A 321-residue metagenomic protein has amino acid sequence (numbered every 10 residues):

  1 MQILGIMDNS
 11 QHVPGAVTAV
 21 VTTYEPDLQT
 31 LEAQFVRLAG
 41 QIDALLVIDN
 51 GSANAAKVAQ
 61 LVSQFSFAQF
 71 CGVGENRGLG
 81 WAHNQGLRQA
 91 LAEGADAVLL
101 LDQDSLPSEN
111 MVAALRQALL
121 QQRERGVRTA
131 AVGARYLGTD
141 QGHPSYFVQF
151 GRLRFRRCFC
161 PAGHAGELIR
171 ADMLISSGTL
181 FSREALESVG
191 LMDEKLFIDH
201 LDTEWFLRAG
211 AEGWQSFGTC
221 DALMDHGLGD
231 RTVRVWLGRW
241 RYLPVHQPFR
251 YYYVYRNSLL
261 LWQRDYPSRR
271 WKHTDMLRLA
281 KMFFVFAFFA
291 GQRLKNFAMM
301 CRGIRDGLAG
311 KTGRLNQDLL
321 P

Functional and structural regions predicted by a protein language model:
V21-G40: Short, well-formed alpha-helical segments that are part of the catalytic scaffolds of diverse glycosyltransferases
F35-G72: Acidic donor-binding segment of Leloir-type glycosyltransferases
V73-A90: Glycine-rich, basic loop-to-helix element that forms the pyrophosphate-binding segment of sugar-nucleotide handling
A95-D104: Short beta-strand-to-loop acidic/aromatic patch adjacent to the donor-nucleotide binding site
N110-Y146: Conserved donor NDP-sugar-binding/catalytic core segment of glycosyltransferases
F150-D172: Short, flexible, basic/aromatic active-site loop/helix in glycosyltransferases
T179, A185-G190, K195-A222: A short, conserved alpha-helix in the catalytic core of glycosyltransferases
Q263-P321: Non-catalytic, C-terminal membrane-associated alpha-helical segments of glycosyltransferases
